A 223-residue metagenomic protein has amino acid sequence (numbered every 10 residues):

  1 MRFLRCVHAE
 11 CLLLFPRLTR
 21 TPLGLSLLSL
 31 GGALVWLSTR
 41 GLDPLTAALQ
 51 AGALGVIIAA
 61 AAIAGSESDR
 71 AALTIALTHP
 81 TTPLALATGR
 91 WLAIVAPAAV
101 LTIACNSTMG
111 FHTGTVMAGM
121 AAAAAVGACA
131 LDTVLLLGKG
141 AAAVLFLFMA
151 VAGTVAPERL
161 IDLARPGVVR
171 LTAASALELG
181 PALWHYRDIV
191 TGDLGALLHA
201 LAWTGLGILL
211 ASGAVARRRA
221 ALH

Functional and structural regions predicted by a protein language model:
M1-L27: Aromatic- and glycine-rich beta-strand/loop motifs that create alpha-glucan
L4, F146-H223: Terminal transmembrane helical anchor/hairpin motif
C11, F15, T19, P83-L92: Interfacial transmembrane-helix starts/ends
L28-R70, A87-F148, G153-V155, T191-A200: Secretory targeting signals
E67-S68, A76, L137, G213-H223: Cytoplasmic membrane-interface segments at the C-terminal ends of transmembrane helices
L77-P83: Short helix-to-coil transition segments within interhelical loops that connect adjacent transmembrane helices
